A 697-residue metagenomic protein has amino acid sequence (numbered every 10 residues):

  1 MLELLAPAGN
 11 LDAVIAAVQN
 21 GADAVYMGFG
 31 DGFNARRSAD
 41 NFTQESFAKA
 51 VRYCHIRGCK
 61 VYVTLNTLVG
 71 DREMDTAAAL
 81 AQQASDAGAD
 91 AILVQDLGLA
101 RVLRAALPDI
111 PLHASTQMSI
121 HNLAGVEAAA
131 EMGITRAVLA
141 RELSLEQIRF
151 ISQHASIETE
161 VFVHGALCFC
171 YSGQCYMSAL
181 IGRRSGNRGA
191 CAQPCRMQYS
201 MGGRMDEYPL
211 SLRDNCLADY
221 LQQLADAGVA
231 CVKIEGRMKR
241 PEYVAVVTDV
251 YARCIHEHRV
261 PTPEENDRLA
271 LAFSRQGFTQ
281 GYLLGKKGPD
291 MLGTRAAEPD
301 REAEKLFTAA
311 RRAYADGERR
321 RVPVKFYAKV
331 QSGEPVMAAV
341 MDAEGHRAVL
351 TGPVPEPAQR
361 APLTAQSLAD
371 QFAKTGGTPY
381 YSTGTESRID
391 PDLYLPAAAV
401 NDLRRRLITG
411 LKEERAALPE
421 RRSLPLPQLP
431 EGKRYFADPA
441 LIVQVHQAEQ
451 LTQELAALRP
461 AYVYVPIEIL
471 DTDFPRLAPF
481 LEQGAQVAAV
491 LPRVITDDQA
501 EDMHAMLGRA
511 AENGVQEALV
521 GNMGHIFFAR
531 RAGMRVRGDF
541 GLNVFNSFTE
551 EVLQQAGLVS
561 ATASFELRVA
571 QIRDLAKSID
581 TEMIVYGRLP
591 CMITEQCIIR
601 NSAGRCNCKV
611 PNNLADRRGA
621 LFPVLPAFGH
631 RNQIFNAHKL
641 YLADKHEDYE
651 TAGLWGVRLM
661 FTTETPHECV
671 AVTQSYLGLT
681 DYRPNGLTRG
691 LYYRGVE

Functional and structural regions predicted by a protein language model:
M1-N20, A24-R37, A48-V51, R57-S85 (+5 more regions): Surface-exposed amphipathic alpha-helical tracts and adjacent flexible/coil segments at the periphery of soluble enzymes
F42-F47: Glycine-rich, highly charged phosphate/nucleotide-binding loops
M118-N122: Conserved phosphate-binding/catalytic loop of the ribokinase/pfkB sugar-kinase fold
